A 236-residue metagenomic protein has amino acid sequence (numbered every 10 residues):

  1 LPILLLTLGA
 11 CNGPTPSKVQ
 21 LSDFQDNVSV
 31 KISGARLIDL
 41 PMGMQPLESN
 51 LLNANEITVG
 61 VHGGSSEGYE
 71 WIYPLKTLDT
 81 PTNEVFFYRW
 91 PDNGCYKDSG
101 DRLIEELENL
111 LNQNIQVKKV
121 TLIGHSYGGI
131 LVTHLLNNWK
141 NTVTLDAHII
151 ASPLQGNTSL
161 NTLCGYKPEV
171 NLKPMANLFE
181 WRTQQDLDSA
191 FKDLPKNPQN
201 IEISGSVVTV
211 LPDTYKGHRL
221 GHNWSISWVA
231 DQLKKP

Functional and structural regions predicted by a protein language model:
L1-G13: Classical Sec-dependent N-terminal signal peptides that target proteins to the secretory pathway
C11-K118: Active-site catalytic motif of lipid deacylating hydrolases and related acyltransferases
K18, K167-P236: C-terminal catalytic-base region of ester-bond hydrolases, centering on the histidine of the charge-relay
M42-P46, T58, V85, I115-Q116 (+2 more regions): Generic preference for hydrophobic/aromatic residues in regular secondary structure cores
T58, V85-S189: Serine-dependent carboxylesterase/thioesterase catalytic core of lipase-like alpha/beta-hydrolase/SGNH enzymes
Y73-P74, S99-R102, T162, D193-K196 (+1 more regions): Surface-exposed beta-strand edges and their flanking turn/coil or helix-capping segments
L75-L78, W139-K140, C164-K167, N197-Q199: Glycine-rich, phosphate-binding/catalytic loops in enzymes
